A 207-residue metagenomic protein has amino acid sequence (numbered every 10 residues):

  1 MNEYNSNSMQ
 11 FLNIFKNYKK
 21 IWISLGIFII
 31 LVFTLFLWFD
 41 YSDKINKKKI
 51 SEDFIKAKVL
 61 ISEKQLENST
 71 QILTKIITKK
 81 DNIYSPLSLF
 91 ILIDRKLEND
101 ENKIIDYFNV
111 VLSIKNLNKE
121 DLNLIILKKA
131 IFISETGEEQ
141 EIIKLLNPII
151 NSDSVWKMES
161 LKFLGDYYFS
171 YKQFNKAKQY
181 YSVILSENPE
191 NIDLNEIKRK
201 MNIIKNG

Functional and structural regions predicted by a protein language model:
M1-L31: N-terminal positive-inside, membrane-proximal cytosolic segments immediately preceding the first
V32-E52: Transmembrane signal-anchor/signal-peptide helices with a preference for the extracytoplasmic
K47, S51-I55, F90, L127 (+2 more regions): TPR/TPR-like alpha-solenoid signature
S51-F54, K58, T74, F90 (+4 more regions): Amphipathic alpha-helical repeat scaffolds
K56-L87: Short extracytoplasmic
I61, L73-T74, L89-L92, I105-L112 (+2 more regions): Inward-facing hydrophobic residues that define packing positions of alpha-helical scaffold repeats
L66-E67, E101-N102, E139, F174: TPR-repeat structural position
I83, K96, V110-G207: Soluble extracytoplasmic domains of inner/organellar membrane proteins
